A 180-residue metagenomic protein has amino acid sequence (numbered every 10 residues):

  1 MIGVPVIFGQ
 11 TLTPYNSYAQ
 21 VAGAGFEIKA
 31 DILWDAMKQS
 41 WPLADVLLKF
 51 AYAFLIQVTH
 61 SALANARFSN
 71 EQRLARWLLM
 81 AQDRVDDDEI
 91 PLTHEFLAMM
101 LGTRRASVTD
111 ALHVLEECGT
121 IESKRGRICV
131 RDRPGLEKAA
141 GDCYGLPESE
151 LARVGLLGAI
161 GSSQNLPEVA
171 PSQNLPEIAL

Functional and structural regions predicted by a protein language model:
M1-Q20: Cyclic nucleotide-binding regulatory domains
I2, L33-W34, L136: A generic structural signal for short hydrophobic patches within well-formed alpha-helices
I7-F8, Q20, A36-S40, A139-C143: Residue-level signal for well-ordered alpha-helical positions
Q20-A22, M37-R104: Polybasic "coupling" helices that flank or enter modular domains
G23-G25, R127: Structural motif
I32-L33, P42, L55, G119-I121: Alpha-helical bundle regulatory/interaction domains
M80-L166, Q173-L180: Phosphate-/nucleic-acid-contacting segments
